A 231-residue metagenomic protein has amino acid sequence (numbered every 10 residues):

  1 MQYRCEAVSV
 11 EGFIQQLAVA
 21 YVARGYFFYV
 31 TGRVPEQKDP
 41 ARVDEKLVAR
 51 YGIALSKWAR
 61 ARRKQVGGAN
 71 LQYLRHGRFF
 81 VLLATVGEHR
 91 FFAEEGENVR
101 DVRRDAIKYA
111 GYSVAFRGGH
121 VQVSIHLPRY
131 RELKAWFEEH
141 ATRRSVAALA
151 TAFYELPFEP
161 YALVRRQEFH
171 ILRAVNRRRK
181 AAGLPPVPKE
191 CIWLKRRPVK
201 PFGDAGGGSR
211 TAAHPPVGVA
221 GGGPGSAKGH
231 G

Functional and structural regions predicted by a protein language model:
M1-G231: Non-catalytic terminal/accessory segments
